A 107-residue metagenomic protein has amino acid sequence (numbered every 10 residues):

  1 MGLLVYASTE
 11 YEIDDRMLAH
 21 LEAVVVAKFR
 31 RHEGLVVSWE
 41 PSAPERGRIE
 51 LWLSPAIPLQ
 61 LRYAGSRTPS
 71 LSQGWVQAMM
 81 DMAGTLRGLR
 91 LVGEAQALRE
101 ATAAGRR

Functional and structural regions predicted by a protein language model:
M1-D14: Short, extreme N-terminal segment that most often corresponds to the first beta-strand
I13, H20-A23, A27: N-terminal intrinsically disordered, cationic/polar leader segments that include organellar targeting peptides
D14-D15, D81: Acidic-enriched, low-complexity/disordered segments with a strong bias for Aspartate over Glutamate
R16-H20, R31-E33, P41-R46, S70 (+1 more regions): Hydrophobic/basic alpha-helical segments enriched in Actinobacteria
K28-R31, V37-W39, L61-A64, W75-A78 (+1 more regions): Glycine-rich loops and low-complexity Gly/Arg-rich segments that provide flexible linkers or classic glycine-based
E33-T68: Short, structured protein-protein interaction patches enriched in aromatics and acidic/basic residues, typified by
S66-R107: Mixed-charge, glycine-accented linear interaction segment located at domain edges/termini
